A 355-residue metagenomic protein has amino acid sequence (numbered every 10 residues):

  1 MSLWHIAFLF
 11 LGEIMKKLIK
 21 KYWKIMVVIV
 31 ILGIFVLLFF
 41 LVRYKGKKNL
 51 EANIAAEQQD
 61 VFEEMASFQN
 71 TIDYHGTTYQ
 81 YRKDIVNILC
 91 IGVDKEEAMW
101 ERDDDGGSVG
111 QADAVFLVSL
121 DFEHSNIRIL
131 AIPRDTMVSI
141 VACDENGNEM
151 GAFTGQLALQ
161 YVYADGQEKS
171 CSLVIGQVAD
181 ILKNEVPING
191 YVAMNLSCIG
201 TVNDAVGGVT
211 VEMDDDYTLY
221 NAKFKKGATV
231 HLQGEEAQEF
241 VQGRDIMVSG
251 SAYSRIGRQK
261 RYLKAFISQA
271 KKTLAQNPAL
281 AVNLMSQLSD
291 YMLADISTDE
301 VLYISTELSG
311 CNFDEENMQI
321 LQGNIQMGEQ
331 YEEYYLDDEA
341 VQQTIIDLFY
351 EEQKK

Functional and structural regions predicted by a protein language model:
M1-I14: Short, Lys/Arg-enriched N-terminal segments with co-localized hydrophobic residues within the first ~10-30 amino acids
K16, I25-V28, L32-K355: Non-catalytic, solvent-exposed segments at the cell envelope interface
